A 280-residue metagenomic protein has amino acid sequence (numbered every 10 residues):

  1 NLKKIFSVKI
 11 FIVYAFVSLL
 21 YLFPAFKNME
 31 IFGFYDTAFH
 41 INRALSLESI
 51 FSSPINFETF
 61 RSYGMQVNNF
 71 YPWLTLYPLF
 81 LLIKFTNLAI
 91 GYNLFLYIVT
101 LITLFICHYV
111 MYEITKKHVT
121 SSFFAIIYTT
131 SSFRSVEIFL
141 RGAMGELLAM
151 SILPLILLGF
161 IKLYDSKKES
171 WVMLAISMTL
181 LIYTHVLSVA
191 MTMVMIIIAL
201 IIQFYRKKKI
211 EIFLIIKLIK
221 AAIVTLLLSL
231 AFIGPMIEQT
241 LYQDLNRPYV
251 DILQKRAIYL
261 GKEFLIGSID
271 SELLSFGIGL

Functional and structural regions predicted by a protein language model:
N1-L280: Membrane-embedded transmembrane-helix bundle of lipid-linked glycan/lipid transferases
